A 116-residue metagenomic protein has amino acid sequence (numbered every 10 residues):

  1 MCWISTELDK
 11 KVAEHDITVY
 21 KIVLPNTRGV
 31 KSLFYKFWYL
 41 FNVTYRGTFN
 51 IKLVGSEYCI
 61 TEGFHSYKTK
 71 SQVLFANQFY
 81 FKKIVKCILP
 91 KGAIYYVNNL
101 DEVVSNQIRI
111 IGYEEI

Functional and structural regions predicted by a protein language model:
M1-S66, Q78-N98: ADP-ribose/NAD+-binding catalytic cleft of ART/PARP-like enzymes
S71-Q78: Short amphipathic alpha-helices within nucleic acid-binding modules
V73, Y95, E114-I116: A generic structural micro-environment signature that highlights single residues at secondary-structure boundaries
N99-I116: A structural signal for short, hydrophobic beta-strand segments that form beta-sheets in beta-rich/all-beta domains
